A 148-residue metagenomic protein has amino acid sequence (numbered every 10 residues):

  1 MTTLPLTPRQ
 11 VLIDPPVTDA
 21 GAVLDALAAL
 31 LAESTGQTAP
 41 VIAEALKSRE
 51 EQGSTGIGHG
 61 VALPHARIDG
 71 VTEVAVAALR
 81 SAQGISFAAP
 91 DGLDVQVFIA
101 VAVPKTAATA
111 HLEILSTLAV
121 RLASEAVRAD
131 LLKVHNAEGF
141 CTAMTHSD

Functional and structural regions predicted by a protein language model:
M1-D148: Cytosolic covalent-transfer regions centered on His/Cys nucleophiles that carry phosphoryl or persulfide groups
